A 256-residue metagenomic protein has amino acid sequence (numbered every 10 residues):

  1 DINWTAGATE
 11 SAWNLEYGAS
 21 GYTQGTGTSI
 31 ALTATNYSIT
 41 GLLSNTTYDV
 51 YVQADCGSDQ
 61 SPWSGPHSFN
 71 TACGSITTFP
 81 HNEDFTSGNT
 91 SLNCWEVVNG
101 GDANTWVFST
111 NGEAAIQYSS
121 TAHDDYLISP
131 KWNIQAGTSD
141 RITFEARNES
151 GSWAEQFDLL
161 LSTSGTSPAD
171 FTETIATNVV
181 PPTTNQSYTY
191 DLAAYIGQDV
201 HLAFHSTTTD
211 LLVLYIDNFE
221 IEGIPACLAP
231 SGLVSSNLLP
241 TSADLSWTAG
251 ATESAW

Functional and structural regions predicted by a protein language model:
D1-T9, S44, D59-T78, P225-E253: Pro/Thr/Ser/Gly-rich low-complexity, intrinsically disordered linker/stalk tracts
G7-S29, L161, T252-W256: Extracellular low-complexity, O-glycosylation-prone stalks/linkers
N14-L43, G57-P62, T174-P182: Recognizes extended acidic, P/S/T-rich segments that occur within or adjacent to Ig-like beta-sandwich modules
G21, T78-H123, E253-A255: Extracellular glycan-recognition surfaces and repeat-rich motifs
S120-G137, Q186-T189: Short beta-strands within extracellular/lumenal beta-sheet-rich domains
H123-Y126, T207-I224: Extracellular carbohydrate recognition
T166-I196: Extracellular carbohydrate recognition and processing domains and analogous Trp-centered ligand-binding platforms
